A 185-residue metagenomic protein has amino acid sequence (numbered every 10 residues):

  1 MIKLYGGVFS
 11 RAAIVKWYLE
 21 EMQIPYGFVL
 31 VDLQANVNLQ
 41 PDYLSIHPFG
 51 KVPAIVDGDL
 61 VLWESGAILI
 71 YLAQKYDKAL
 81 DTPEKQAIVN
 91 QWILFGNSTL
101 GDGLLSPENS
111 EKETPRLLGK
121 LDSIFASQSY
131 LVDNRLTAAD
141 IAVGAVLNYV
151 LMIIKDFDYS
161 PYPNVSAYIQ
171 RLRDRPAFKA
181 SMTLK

Functional and structural regions predicted by a protein language model:
M1-R116, D122-F125, S129, R135: GST-like domain detector, emphasizing the conserved glutathione-binding G-site in the N-terminal thioredoxin-like
D32, A138, K185: Short, solvent-exposed turn/loop segments enriched in Gly/Ser/Thr/Pro and often Arg
D42, I88, K120, N164-Y168 (+1 more regions): Exposed alpha-helical structural elements
S45, D174, T183: Phosphate-coordinating loops and pocket residues in cytosolic domains that bind phosphorylated ligands
Q86, T114, L118, L147 (+1 more regions): Hydrophobic, well-ordered secondary-structure segments
L131-P161, S166-D174, K179: GST superfamily/GST-like fold recognition
